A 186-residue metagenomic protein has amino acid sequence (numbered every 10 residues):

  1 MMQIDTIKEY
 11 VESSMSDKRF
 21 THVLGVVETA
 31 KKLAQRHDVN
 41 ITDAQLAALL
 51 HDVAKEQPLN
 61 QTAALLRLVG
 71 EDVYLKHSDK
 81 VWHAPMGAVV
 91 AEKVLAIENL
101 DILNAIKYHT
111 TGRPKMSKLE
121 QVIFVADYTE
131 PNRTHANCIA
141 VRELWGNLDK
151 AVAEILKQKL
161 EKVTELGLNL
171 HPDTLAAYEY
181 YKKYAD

Functional and structural regions predicted by a protein language model:
E9-S14, R36-L156: Divalent metal-dependent catalytic cores for phosphoryl transfer on phosphate-bearing substrates
D17-T21: A short, charge-rich alpha-helical start-of-domain segment used by transcription regulators
E161-D186: Charged phosphate-binding loop/patch that engages nucleotide di/tri-phosphates or the phosphate backbone of nucleic
